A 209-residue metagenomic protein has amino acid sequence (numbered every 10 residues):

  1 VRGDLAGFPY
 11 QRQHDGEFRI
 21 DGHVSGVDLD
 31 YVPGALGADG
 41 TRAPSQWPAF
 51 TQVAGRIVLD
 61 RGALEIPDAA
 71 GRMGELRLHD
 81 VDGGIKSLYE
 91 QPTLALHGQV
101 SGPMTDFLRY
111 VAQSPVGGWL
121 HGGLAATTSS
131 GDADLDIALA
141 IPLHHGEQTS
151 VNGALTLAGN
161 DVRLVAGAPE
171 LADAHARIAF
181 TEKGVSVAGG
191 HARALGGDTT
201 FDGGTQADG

Functional and structural regions predicted by a protein language model:
V1-Q13, R19-L29, G40, P48 (+5 more regions): Extended amphipathic, helix-rich lipid-handling scaffolds
D30-L96, V100, D173-D208: Strand-loop-strand
A166: Short histidine-centered beta-strand/loop micro-motifs that create catalytic or ligand/metal-coordination sites
